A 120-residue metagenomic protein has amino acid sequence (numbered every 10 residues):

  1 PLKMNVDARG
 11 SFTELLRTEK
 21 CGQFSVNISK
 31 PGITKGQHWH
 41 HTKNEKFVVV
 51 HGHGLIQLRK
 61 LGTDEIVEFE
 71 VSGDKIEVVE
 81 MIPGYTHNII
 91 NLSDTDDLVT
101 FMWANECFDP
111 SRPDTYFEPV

Functional and structural regions predicted by a protein language model:
P1-K3: Short amphipathic
N5-Q37: A short glycine-rich, His/Asp/Glu-containing loop-to-beta-strand
F12, G36-H38, I56-L58, V78-M81 (+1 more regions): Short beta-strand His + acidic residue motifs that chelate non-heme Fe in jelly-roll/DSBH and cupin folds
K20, T42, T63, D74 (+1 more regions): Short strand-connecting beta-turns/loops that link adjacent beta-strands
I33-K46, G73-K75: A short beta-loop-beta micro-motif enriched in histidine and acidic residues
T42-K60: Glycine- and acidic-residue-biased ligand/ion/polar-headgroup-sensing regions
K60-G84: Short acidic-glycine-tyrosine-enriched beta hairpin
G62-E65, T86, I90-V120: Double-stranded beta-helix
